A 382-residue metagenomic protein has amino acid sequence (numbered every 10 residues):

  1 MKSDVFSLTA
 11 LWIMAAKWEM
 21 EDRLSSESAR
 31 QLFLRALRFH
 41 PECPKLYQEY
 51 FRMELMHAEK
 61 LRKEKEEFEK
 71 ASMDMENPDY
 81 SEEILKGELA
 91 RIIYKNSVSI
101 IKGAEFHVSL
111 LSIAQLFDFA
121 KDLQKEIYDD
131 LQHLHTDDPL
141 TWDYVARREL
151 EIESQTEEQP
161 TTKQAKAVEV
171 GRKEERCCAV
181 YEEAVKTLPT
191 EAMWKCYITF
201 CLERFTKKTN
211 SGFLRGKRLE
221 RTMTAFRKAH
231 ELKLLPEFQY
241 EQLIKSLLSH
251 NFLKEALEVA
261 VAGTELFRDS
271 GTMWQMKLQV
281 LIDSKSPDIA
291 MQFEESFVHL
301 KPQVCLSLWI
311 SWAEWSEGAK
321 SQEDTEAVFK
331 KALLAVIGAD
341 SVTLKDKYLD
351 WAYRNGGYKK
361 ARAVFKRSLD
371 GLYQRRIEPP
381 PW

Functional and structural regions predicted by a protein language model:
M1-W382: Alpha-helical solenoid scaffolds in eukaryotic macromolecular assemblies
